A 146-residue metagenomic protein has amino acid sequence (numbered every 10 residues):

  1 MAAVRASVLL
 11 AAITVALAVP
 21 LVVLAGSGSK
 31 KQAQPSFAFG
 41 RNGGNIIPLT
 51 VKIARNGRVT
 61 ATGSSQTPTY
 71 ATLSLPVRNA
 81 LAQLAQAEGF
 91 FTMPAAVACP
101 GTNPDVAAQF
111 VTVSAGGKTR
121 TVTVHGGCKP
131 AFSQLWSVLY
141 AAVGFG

Functional and structural regions predicted by a protein language model:
A3-V8, L17-G43, T67-T69, P76-V77 (+2 more regions): Short, well-ordered, aromatic-rich surface patches in folded extracellular/luminal domains
G43-A54: Short, solvent-exposed loop/hinge segments that bridge or flank secondary-structure elements
L49, G57, Q109: Short beta-strand/loop motifs in extracellular/secreted proteins, especially within beta-sandwich accessory domains
K52-R58, G116: Short, solvent-exposed coil/turn segments at beta-strand boundaries
N56-T67: Acidic/histidine-rich, surface-exposed loop or edge segments in extracytoplasmic proteins
